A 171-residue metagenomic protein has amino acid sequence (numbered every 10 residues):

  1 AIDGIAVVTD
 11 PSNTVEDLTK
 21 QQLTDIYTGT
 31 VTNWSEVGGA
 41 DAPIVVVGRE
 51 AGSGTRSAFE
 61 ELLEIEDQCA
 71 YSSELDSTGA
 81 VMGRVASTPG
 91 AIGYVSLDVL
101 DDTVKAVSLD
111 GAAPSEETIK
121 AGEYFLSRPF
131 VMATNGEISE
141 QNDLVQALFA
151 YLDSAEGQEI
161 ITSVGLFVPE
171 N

Functional and structural regions predicted by a protein language model:
A1-N171: Exported/periplasmic ABC-transporter solute-binding proteins
